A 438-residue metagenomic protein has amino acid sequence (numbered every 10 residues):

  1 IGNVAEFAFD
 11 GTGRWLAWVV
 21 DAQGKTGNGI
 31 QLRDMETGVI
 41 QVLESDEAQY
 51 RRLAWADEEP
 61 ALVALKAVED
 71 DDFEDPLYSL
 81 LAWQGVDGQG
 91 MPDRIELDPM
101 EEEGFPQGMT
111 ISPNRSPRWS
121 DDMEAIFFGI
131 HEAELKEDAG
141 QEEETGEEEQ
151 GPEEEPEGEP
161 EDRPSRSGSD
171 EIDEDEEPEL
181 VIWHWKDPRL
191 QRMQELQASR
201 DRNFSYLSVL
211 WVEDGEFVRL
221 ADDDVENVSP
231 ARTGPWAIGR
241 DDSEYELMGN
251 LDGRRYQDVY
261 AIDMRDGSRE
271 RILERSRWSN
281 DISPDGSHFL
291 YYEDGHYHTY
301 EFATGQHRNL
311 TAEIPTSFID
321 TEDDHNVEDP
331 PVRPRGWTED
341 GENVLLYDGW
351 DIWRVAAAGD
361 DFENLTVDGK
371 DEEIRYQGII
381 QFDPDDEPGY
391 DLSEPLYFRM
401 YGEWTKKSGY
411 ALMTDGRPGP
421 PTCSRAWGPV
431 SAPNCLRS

Functional and structural regions predicted by a protein language model:
I1-S438: Beta-propeller folds
